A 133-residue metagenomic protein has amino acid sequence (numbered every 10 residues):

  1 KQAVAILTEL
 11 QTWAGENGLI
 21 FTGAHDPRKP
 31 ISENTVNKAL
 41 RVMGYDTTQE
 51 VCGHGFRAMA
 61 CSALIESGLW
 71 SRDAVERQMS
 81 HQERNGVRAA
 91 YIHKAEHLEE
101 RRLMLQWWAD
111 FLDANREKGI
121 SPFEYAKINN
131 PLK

Functional and structural regions predicted by a protein language model:
K1, G55, L69, R101-R102: A generic "functional-site adjacency" signal
Q2-A5, W13-N17, T22-R28, E83-G86 (+1 more regions): C-terminal secondary-structure termini that scaffold catalytic or DNA-interacting sites
T8-R28, E33-R77, H81-R84: Short, basic (Lys/Arg/His-rich) helix/loop patches that form interaction surfaces in the mid-to-C-terminal regions
W70, A90-Y91: Short, glycine/charged-enriched secondary-structure capping and boundary segments
